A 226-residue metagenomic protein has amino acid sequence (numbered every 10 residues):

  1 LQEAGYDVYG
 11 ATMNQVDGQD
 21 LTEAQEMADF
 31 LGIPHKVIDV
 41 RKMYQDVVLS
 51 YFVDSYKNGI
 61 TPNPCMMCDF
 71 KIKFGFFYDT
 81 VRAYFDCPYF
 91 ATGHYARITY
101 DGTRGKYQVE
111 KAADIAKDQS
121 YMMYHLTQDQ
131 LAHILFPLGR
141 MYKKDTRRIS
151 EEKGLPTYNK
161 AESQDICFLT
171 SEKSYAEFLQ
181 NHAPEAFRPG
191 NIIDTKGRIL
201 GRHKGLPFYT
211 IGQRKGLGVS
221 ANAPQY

Functional and structural regions predicted by a protein language model:
L1-Y124, L135, K144-D145: ATP-dependent adenylation/nucleotidyltransferase module used to activate substrates
A91-Y226: AMP-forming adenylation/ATP pyrophosphatase catalytic core
